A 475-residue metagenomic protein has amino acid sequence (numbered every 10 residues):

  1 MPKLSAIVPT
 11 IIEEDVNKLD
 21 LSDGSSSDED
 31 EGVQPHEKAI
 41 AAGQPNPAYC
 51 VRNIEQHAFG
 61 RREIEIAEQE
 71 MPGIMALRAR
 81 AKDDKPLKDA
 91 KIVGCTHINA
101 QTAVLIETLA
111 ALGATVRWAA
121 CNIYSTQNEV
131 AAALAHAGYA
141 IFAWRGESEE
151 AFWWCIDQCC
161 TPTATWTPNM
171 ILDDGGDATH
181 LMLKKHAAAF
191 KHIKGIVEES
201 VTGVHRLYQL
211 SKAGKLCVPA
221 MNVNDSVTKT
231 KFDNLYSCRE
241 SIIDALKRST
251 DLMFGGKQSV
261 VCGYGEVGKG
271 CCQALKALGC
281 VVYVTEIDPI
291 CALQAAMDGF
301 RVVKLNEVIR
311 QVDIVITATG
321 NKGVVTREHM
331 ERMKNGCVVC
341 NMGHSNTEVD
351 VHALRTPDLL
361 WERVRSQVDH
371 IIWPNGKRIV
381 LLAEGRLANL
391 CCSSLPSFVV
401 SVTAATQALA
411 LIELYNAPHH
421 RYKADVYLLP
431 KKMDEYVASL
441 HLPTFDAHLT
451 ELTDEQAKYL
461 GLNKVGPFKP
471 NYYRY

Functional and structural regions predicted by a protein language model:
I11, D15-V16, D20-E31, H36 (+10 more regions): Adenosine-phosphate binding glycine-rich loop
K38-L87, W118-K257, Y436: Glycine/serine-rich phosphate-binding loop and adjoining beta1-alpha1 elements at the start of nucleotide-handling
T96-G113, T230-D233, S237-K322: Glycine-rich phosphate/diphosphate-binding loop of Rossmann-like nucleotide-binding domains
G113-A114, Y139, G279-C280, K334-V338 (+1 more regions): A short helix->loop->beta-strand "cap" motif at the edges of active sites that frequently abuts
A120, M170-G175, H186-V201, N321 (+5 more regions): ADP-ribose/adenylate-binding Rossmann-like module
A164, E307-V308, R332: Structural alpha-helical scaffold elements that stabilize or flank donor/cofactor-binding regions in carbohydrate
T167, R310-Q311, N335: Alpha-helix C-terminal capping/helix-to-coil transition sites in glycosyltransferase folds
